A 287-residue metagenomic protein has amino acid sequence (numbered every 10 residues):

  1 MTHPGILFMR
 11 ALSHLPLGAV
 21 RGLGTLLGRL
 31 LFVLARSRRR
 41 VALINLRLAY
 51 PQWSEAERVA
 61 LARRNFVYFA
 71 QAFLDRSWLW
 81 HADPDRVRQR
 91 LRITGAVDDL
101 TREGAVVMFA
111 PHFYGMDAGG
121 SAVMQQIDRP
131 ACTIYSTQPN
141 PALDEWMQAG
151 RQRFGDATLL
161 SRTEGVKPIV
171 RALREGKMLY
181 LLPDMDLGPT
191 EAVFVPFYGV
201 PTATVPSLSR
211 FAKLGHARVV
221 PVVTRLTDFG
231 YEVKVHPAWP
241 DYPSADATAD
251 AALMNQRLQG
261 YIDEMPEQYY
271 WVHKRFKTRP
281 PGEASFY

Functional and structural regions predicted by a protein language model:
M1-A110, Y114-G115, E145-A149: Membrane-anchoring hydrophobic helices of lipid-metabolizing enzymes
R10, N45, A122, A149-G150 (+2 more regions): Generic structural signal for isolated residues within well-ordered alpha-helices
H14-L17, T133-S136, M178: An N-terminal domain-start capping segment
L34, W53, V59-R63, L100-R102 (+3 more regions): Non-catalytic C-terminal accessory region of glycerolipid acyltransferases and related lyso-lipid remodeling enzymes
R40, D117-A118, D144-E145, V166-K167 (+2 more regions): Residue-level marker for well-ordered alpha-helical positions
Q89-I93, F113, N140, L159-R162 (+2 more regions): A conditional alpha-helix N-cap/helix-loop micro-motif detector
E103-T163, P189-A192, P196: Catalytic core of membrane glycerolipid acyltransferases/transacylases, capturing the structured, soluble-facing
